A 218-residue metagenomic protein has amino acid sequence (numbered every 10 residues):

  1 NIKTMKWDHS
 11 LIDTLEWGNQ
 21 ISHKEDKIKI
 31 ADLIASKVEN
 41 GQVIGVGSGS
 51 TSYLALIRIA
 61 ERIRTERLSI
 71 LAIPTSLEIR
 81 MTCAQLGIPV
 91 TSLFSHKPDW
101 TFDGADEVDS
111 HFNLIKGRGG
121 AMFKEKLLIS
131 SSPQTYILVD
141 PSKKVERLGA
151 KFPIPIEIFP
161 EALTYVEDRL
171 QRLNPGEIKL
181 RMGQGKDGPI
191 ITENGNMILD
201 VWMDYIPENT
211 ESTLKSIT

Functional and structural regions predicted by a protein language model:
T4-G18, S22-K29, L77-T218: Conserved phosphate- and dinucleotide-binding cores of soluble alpha/beta proteins, encompassing both enzyme active
K37-Q42: Short helix-loop-beta connector
V43-I44, R67: N-terminal polybasic phosphate/anion-binding patch
G45-T51: Glycine-rich beta-strand-to-loop/alpha-helix junction loops that act as flexible
I59-R64: Active-site catalytic pocket residues across diverse enzymes, especially alpha/beta-hydrolases
E66-I70, S132-Q134: A short helix->loop->beta-strand "cap" motif at the edges of active sites that frequently abuts
L71-T75: Short, hydrophobic beta-strand segments that form beta-sheet elements in well-ordered domains
